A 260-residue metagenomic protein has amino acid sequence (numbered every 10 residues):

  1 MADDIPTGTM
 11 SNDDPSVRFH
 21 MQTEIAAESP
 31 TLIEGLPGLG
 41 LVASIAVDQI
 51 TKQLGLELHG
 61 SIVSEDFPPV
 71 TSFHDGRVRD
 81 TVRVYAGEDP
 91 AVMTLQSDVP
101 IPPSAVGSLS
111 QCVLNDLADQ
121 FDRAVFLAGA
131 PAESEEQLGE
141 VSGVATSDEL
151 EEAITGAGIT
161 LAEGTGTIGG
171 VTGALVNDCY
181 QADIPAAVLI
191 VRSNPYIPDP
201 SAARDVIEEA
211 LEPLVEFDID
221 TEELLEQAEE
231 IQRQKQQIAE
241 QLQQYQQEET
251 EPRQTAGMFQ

Functional and structural regions predicted by a protein language model:
A2-D98: N-terminal short beta-loop-beta anion/metal-coordinating cradle
D3-D4, G8, N12, S16-V17 (+1 more regions): Extended, histidine- and acidic-residue-enriched regions that form the cofactor-binding/catalytic faces
E34, L95-Q96, F126-A128, I190: Short beta-strand segments
L36-L41, I101-P102, G129-E133, P195-I197: Gly/Ser/Thr-rich loops at beta-strand to alpha-helix junctions that form or flank small-molecule/cofactor-binding
D48-Q53, S110-V113, D205-I207: Short, solvent-exposed amphipathic alpha-helical segments in soluble enzyme and RNA/protein-processing domains
E57, L114-A124, Q181-P185, E212-I219: Secondary-structure boundary elements
S104-E151: Internal, conserved structured core segments that host functional sites
S134-A210: Catalytic cores of processing enzymes, dominated by hydrolases/peptidases, characterized by acidic/His-rich
